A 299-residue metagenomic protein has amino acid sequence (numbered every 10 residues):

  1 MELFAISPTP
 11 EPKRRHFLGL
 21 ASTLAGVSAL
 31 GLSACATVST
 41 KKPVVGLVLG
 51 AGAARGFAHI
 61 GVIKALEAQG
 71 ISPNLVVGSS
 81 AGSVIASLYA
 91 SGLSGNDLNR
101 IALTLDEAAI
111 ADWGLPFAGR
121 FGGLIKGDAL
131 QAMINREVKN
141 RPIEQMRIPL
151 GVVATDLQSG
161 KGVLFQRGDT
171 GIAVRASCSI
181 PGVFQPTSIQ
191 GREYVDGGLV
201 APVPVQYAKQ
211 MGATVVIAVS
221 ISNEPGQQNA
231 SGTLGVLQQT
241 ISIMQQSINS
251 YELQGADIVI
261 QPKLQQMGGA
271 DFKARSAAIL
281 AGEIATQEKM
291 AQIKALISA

Functional and structural regions predicted by a protein language model:
E2-V76, L88-A299: Patatin-like phospholipase
G78, G82: Gly/Ala-rich beta-loop-alpha elbow adjacent to hydrolase catalytic centers
